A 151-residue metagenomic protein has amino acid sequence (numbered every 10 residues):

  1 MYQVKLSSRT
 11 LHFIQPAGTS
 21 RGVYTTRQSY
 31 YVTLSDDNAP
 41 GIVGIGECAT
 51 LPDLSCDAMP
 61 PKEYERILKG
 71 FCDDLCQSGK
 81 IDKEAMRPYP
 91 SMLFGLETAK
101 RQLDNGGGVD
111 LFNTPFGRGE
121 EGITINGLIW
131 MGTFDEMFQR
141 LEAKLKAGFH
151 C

Functional and structural regions predicted by a protein language model:
M1-C151: N-terminal capping/lid subdomain adjacent to the active-site entrance of alpha/beta enzymes
